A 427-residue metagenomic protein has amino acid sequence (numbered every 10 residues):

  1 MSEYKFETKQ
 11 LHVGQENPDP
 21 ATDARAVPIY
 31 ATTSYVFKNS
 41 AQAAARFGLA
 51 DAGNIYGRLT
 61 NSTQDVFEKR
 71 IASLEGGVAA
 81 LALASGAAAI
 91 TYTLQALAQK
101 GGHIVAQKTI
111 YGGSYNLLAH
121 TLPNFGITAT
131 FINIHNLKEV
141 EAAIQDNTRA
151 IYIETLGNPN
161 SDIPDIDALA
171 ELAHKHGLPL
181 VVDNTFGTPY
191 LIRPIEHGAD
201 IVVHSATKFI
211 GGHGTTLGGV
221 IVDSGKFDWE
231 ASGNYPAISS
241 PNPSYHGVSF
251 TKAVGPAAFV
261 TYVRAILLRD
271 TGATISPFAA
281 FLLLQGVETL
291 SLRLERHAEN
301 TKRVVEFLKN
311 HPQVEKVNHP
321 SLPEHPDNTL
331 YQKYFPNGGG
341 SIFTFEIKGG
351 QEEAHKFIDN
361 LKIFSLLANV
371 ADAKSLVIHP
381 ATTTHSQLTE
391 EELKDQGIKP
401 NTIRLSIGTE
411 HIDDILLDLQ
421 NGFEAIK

Functional and structural regions predicted by a protein language model:
S2, Q10, G14, P18 (+1 more regions): Conserved PLP-enzyme active-site core in the AAT-like
S2-N61, K69-R70: N-terminal "arm"/small-domain region of PLP-dependent enzymes with the aminotransferase-like
N39-T91, G113-T121: Conserved N-terminal alpha-helix of the aminotransferase class I/II PLP-enzyme fold
A119, T128, D146, R293 (+2 more regions): PLP-dependent enzyme catalytic core of the Aspartate aminotransferase-like
I151, G219-I221, V317, F343 (+1 more regions): Well-ordered beta-strand positions enriched in small/hydrophobic/aromatic, beta-favoring residues
L156, T185-G187, L322, K348 (+1 more regions): Active-site beta-loop-alpha junctions enriched in small/polar residues
V222, T344-E346, S406-G408: Short hydrophobic/aromatic beta-strand micro-patches that form the beta-sheet surface supporting nucleotide- or nucleic
T271-T274, F278-A280, Q285, T289 (+5 more regions): Conserved small-domain helix->loop->beta segment predominantly found in fold-type I
